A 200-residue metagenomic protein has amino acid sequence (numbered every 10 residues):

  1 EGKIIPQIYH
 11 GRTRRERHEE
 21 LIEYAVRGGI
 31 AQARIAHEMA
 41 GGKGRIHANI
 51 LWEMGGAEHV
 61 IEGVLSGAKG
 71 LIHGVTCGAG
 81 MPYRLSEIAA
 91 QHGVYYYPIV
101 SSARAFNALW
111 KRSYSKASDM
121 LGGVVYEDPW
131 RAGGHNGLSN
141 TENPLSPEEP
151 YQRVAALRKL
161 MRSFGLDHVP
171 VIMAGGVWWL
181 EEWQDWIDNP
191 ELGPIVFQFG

Functional and structural regions predicted by a protein language model:
E1-F164: Active-site entrance/lid segments in N-terminal catalytic domains of soluble metabolic enzymes
L138-F199: Catalytic alpha/beta core domains of metabolic enzymes, predominantly
